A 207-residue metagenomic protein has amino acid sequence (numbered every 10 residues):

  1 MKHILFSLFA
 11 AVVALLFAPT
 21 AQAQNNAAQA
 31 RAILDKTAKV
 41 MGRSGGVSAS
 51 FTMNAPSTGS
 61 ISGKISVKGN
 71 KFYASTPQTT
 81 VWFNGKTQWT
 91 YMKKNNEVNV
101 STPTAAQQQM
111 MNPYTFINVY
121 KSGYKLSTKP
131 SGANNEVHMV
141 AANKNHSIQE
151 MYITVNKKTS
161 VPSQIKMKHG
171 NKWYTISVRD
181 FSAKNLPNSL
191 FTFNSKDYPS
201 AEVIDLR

Functional and structural regions predicted by a protein language model:
K2, L15-G59, N70-K71, D197-R207: N-terminal leader/targeting segments and the immediate start of mature chains
S7-L16: Bacterial N-terminal signal peptides
A23-N26, S131-N134, A142-E150, K157-R207: Non-transmembrane domains of secretory- and envelope-associated proteins
G45-F51, I61-I65, Q149, I165: One face of beta-strands
S50-M53, Y73-P77, E136-K144, Q164-K168: Short beta-strand segments that buttress and anchor functional surface loops
S62-M111, H169-T175: An acidic-aromatic
V67-N70, W82-N84, M151-Q164: A short, surface-exposed beta-strand/turn
P103-A133: Flexible, surface-exposed loop/linker segments and immediately adjacent secondary-structure boundaries
